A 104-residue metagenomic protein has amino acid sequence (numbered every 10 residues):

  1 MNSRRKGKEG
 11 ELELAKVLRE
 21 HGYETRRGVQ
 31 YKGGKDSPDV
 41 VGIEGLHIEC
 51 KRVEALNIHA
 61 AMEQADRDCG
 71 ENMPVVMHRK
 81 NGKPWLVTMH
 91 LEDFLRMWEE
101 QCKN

Functional and structural regions predicted by a protein language model:
M1-N104: Catalytic phosphate/metal-binding cores of nucleic-acid and nucleotide-processing enzymes, i.e., regions that mediate
